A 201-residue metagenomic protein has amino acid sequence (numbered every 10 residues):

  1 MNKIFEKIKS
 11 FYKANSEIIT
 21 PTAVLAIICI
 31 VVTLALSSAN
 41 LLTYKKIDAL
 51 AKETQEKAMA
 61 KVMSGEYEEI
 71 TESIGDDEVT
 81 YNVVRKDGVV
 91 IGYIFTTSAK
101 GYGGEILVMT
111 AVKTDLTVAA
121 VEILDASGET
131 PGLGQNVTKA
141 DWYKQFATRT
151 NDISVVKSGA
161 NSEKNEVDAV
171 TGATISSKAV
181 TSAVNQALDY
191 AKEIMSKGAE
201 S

Functional and structural regions predicted by a protein language model:
N2-S201: Flexible, solvent-exposed loop/hinge segments and secondary-structure transition points
